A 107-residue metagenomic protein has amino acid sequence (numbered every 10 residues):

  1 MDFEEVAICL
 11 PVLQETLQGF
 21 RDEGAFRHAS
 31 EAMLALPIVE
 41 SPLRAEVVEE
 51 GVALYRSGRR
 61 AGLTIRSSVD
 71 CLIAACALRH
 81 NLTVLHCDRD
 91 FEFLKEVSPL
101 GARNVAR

Functional and structural regions predicted by a protein language model:
M1-A75, R79, F93, V97 (+1 more regions): PIN-domain endoribonuclease scaffold, especially VapC-family toxins
I8, L85-H86: Short beta-strand scaffold positions
N81-T83: Residue-level detector of anion-binding/catalytic polar loops
R89: Acyl-donor (CoA/ACP) binding surface of acyl/acetyltransferases
